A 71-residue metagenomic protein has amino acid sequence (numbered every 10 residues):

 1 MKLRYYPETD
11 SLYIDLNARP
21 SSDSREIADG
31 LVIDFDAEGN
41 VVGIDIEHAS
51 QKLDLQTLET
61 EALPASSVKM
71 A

Functional and structural regions predicted by a protein language model:
M1-T9: Short, compositionally biased leader-like segments
Y5, I14, A18, I33 (+2 more regions): Generic detector of low-complexity/intrinsically disordered segments and short hydrophobic N-terminal stretches
S11-S50: Amphipathic, hydrophobic secondary-structure cores in small proteins
G43-A71: C-terminal structural segments of small proteins and small subunits
